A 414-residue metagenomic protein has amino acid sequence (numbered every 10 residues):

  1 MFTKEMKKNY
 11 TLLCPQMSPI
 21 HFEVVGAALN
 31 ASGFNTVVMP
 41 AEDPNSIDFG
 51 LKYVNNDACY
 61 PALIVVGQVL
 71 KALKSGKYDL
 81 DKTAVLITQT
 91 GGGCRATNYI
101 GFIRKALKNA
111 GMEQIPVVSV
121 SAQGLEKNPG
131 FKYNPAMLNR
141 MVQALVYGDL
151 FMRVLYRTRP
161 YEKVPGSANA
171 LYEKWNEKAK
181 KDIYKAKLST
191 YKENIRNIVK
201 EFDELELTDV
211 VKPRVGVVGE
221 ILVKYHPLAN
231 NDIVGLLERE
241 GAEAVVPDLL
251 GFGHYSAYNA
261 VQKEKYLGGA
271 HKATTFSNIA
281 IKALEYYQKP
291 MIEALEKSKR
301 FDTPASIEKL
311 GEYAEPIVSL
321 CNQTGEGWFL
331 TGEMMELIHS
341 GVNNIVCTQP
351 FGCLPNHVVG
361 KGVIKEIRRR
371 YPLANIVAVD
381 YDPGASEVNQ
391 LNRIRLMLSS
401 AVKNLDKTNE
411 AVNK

Functional and structural regions predicted by a protein language model:
M1-K414: An N-terminal assembly and electron-transfer interface module characteristic of large anaerobic redox and radical
